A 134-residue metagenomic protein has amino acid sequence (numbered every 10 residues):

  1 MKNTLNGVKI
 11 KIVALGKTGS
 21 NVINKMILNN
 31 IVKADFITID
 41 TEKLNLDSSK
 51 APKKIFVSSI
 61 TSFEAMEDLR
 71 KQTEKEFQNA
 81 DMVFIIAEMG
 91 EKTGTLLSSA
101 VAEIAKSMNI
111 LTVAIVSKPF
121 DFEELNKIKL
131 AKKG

Functional and structural regions predicted by a protein language model:
M1-G134: Tubulin/FtsZ superfamily GTPase core signature
